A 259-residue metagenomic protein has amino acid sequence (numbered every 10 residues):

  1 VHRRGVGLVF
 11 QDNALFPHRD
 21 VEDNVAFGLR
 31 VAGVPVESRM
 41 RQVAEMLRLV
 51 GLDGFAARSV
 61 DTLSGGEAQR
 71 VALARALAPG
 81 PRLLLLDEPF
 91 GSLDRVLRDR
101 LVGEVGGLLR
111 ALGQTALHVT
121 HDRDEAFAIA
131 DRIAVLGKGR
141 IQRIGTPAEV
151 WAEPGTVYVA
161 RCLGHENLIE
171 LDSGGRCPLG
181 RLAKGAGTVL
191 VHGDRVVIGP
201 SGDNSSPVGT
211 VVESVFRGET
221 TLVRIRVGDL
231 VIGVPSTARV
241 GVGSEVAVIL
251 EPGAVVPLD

Functional and structural regions predicted by a protein language model:
V1-G7, V31, V36-R41, V150 (+1 more regions): ABC ATPase NBD coupling module
E37-F55, G106-G107: Conserved ABC ATPase "signature" region
S59-L63, E67: Conserved ABC ATPase signature
A78-R82: A short, proline-enriched helix->beta-strand linker immediately N-terminal to the Walker B motif in ABC-type P-loop
L84-E88: Catalytic Walker B motif of ABC-type/P-loop ATPase nucleotide-binding domains
A148, A152-V212, E219-R239: ATPase nucleotide-binding modules
